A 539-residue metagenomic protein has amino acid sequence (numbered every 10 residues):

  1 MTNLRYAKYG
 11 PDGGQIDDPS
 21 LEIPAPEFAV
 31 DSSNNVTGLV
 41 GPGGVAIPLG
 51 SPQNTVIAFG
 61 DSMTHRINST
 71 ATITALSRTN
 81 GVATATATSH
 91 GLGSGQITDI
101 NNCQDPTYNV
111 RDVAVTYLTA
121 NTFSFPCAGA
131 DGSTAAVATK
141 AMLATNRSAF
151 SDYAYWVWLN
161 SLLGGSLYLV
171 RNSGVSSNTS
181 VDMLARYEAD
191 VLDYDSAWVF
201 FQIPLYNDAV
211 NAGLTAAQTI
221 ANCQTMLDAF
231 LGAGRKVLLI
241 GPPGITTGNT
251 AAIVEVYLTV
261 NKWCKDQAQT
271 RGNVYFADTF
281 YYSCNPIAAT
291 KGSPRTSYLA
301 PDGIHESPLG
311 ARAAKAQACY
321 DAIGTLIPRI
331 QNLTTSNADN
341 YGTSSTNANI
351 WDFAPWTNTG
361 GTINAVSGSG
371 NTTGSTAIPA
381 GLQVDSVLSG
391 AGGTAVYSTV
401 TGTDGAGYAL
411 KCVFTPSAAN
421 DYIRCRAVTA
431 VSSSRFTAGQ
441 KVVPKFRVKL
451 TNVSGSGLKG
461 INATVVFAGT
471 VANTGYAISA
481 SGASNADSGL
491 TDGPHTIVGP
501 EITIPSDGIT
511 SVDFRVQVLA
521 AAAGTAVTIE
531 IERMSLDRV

Functional and structural regions predicted by a protein language model:
V45, N54-A58, M63-S69, T139-A221 (+4 more regions): Conserved SGNH/GDSL esterase-like catalytic core that processes O-acyl groups on lipids and polysaccharides
P52-Q53, D61, P328-L388, M534: Extracellular carbohydrate-recognition regions
S69-D152: Small/polar beta-strand repeat architecture
V115, F353-W356, P416-A463, V498-I502 (+1 more regions): Extra-cytoplasmic beta-strand recognition segments
Q202-D208, M226-T259: Active-site segments of SGNH/GDSL-like serine hydrolases that catalyze O-acetyl group transfer/hydrolysis on lipids
I245-T346: Catalytic His-Asp segment of secreted/periplasmic serine-dependent ester chemistry enzymes
V471-V512: Extracellular carbohydrate recognition and processing domains and analogous Trp-centered ligand-binding platforms
H495, E501-V539: Extracellular polysaccharide-targeting segments
